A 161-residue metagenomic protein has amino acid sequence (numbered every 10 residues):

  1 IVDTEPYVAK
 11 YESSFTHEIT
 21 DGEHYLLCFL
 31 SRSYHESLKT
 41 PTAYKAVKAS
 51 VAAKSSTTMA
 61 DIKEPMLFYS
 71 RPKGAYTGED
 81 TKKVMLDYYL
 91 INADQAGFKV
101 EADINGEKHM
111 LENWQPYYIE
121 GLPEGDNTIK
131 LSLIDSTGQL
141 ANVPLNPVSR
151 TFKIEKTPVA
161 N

Functional and structural regions predicted by a protein language model:
T4-Y11, G106-W114: Short beta-strand segments within Ig-like beta-sandwich modules, predominantly Fibronectin type-III
H17-E23, I119-T128: Surface-exposed, short loops/turns at beta-strand junctions within beta-sandwich domains
S31-T40, K108-H109, I134-N142: Short acidic/polar inter-strand loop motif in beta-rich domains
P41-T57, P144-N161: Short beta-strand elements
S50-T77, V159: Short, compositionally biased P/S/T/A/G/V-rich stretches that sit at domain boundaries
P72, K83-N92: Short edge beta-strand/loop segments characteristic of extracellular beta-sandwich folds
F98-A102: Short beta-strand elements bearing conserved aromatic residues within extracellular beta-rich modules
